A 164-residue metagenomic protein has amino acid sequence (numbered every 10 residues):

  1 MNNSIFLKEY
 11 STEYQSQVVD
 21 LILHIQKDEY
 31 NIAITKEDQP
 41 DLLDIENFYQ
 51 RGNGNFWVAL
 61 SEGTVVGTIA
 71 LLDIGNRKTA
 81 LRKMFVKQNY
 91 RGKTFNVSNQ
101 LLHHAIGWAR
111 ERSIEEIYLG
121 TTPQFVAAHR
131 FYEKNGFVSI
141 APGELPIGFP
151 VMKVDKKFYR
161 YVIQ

Functional and structural regions predicted by a protein language model:
M1-N3: Basic/polar N-terminal segments that are highly enriched at the extreme N-terminus, encompassing both cleavable
I5, E9-Y90, L102-H104, W108 (+2 more regions): Acetyl-CoA-dependent GNAT
H24, E115-Y118, T122-V126, R130-Q164: C-terminal "cap" of GNAT-fold acetyltransferases
A33, G92-N96, V151: Short, solvent-exposed loop/turn segments at secondary-structure boundaries
T64, K87-H103, E111-R112, P123-H129 (+1 more regions): Conserved glycine-rich acetyl-CoA-binding loop
